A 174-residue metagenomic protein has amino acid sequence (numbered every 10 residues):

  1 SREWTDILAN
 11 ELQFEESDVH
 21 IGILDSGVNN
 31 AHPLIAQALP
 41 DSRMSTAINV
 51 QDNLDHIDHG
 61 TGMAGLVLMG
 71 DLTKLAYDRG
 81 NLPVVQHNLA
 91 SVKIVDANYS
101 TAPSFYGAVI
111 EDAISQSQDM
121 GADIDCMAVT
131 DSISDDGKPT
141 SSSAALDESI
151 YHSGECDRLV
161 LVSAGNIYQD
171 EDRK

Functional and structural regions predicted by a protein language model:
S1-Q13: Autoinhibitory propeptides
N10-R43, V50-F105, D123, D136-K138 (+1 more regions): Subtilisin-like serine protease catalytic core
I48-N49, T130: A broad detector of the eukaryotic-type serine/threonine protein kinase catalytic domain
I94-K174: Substrate-binding/access-modulating region of protease and related hydrolase catalytic domains
